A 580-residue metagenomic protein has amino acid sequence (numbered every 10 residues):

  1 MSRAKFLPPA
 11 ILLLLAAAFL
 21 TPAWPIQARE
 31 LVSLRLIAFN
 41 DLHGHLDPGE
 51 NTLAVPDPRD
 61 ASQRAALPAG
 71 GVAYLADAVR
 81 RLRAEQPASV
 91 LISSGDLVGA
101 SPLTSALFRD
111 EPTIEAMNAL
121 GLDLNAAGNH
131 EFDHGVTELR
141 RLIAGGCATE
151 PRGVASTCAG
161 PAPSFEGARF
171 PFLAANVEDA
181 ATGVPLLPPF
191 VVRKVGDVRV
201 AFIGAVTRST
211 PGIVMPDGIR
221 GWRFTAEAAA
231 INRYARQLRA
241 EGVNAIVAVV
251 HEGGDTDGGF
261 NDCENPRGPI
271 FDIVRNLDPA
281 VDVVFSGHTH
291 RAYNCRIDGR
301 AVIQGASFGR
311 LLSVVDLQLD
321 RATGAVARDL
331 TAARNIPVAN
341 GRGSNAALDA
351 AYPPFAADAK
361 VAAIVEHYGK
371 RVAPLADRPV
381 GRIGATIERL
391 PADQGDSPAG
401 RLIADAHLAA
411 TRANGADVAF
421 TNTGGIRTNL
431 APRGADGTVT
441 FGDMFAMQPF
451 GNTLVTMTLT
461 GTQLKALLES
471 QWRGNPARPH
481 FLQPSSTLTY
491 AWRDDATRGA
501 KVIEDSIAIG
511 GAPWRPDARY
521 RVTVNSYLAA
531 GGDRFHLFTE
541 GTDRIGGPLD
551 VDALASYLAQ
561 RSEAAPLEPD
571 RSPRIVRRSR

Functional and structural regions predicted by a protein language model:
S2-I11: Bacterial N-terminal signal peptides that target proteins for export
A10, P22-I37, Q63-G70, R80-Q86 (+3 more regions): Non-catalytic terminal accessory segments
L13-L20: Hydrophobic core
W24-A347, Q394-A409, G415, A419 (+5 more regions): Acidic, metal/ion-coordinating pockets
